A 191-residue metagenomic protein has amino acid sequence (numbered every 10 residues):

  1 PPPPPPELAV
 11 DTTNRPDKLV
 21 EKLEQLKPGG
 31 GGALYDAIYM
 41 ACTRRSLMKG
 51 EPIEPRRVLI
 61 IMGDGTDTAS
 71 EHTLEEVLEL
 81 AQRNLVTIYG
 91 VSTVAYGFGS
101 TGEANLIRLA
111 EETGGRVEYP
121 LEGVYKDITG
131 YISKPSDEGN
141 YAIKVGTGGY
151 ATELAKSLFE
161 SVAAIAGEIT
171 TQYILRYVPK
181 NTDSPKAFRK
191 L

Functional and structural regions predicted by a protein language model:
P1-L191: Scaffold/interface architecture of coatomer-like assemblies
